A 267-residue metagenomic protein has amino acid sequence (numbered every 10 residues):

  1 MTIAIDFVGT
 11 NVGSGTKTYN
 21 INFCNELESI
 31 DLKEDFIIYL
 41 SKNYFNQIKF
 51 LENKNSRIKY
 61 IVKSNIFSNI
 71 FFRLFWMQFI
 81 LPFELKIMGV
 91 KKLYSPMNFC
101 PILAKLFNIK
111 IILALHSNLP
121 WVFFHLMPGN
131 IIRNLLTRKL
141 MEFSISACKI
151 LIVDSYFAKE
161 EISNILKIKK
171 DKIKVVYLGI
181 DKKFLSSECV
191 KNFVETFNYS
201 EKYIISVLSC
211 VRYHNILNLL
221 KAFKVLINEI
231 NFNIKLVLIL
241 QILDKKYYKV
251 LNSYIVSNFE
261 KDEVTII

Functional and structural regions predicted by a protein language model:
M1-I267: Carbohydrate transferase catalytic cores enriched for Leloir-type hexosyltransferases
